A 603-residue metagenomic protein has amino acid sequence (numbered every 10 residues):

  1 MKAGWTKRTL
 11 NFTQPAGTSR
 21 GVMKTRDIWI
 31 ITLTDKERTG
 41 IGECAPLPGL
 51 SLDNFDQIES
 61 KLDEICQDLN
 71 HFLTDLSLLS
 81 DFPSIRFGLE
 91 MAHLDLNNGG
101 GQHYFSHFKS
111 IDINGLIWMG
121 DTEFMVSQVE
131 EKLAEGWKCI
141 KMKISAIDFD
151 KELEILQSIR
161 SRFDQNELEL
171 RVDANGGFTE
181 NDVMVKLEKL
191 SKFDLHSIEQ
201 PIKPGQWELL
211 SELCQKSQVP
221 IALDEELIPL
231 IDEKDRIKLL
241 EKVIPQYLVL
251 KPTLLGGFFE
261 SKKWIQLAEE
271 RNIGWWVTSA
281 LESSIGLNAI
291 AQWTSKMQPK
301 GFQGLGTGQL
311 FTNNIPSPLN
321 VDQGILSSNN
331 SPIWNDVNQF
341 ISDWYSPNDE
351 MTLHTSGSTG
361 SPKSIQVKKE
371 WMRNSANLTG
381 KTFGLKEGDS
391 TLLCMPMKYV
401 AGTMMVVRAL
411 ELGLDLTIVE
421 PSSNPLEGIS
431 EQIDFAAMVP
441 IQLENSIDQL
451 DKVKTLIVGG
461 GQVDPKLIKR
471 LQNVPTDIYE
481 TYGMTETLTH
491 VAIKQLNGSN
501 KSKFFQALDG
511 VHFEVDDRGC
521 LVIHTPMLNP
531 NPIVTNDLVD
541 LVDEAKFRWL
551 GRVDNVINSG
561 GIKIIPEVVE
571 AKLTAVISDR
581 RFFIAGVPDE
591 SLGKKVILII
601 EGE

Functional and structural regions predicted by a protein language model:
M1-A3, K7-N11, T18, M23 (+1 more regions): Flexible C-terminal active-site loop/helix
M1-L170, N175-G177, N181-M184, E188-S191 (+2 more regions): N-terminal capping/lid subdomain adjacent to the active-site entrance of alpha/beta enzymes
I147-T294, F311-V321: Catalytic core of soluble alpha/beta enzymes
E350-N377, G384-K386: Conserved AMP-binding A3 loop
K369-N374, S390-N445: AMP-binding/adenylate-forming
L450-S499: Gly/Ser/Thr-rich phosphate-binding loop
H512-D540: AMP-binding/adenylate-forming core of the ANL superfamily
I533-E603: AMP-binding/adenylate-forming catalytic core of the ANL superfamily
